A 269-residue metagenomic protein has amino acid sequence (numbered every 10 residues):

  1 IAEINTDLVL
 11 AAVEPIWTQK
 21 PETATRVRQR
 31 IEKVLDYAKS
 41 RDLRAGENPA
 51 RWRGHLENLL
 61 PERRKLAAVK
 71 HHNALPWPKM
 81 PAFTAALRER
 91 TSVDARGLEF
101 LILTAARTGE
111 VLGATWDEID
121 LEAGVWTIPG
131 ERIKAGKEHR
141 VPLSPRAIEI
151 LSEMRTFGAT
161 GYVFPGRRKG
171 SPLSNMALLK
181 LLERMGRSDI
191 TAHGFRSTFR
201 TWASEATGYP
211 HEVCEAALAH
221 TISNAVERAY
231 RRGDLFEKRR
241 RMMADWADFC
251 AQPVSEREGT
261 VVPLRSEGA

Functional and structural regions predicted by a protein language model:
I1-T18, V34-Y37: Basic/aromatic-enriched alpha-helical hairpins
E3, G113, L121, R232: Phosphate-coordinating loops and pocket residues in cytosolic domains that bind phosphorylated ligands
V9, I31, V111, F195-T207 (+1 more regions): Short, basic/aromatic-rich helical patch in the C-terminal catalytic core of site-specific tyrosine
I16-E32, A38-A114, E122, I133-K137 (+4 more regions): Basic, Lys/Arg- and aromatic-enriched nucleic-acid-binding interface segment
K20, A74-P81, A123, R132 (+5 more regions): Active-site/catalytic core of tyrosine-dependent DNA strand-transfer enzymes
V34-A38, M154, A203, C250: Hydrophobic recognition helices of helix-based DNA-binding modules
T127-G136, I148, G170, G208 (+1 more regions): Catalytic-site neighborhood detector that most strongly recognizes the C-terminal catalytic loop/helix of tyrosine
G259-E267: Short hydrophobic short-linear motifs embedded in intrinsically disordered terminal tails or helical linkers
